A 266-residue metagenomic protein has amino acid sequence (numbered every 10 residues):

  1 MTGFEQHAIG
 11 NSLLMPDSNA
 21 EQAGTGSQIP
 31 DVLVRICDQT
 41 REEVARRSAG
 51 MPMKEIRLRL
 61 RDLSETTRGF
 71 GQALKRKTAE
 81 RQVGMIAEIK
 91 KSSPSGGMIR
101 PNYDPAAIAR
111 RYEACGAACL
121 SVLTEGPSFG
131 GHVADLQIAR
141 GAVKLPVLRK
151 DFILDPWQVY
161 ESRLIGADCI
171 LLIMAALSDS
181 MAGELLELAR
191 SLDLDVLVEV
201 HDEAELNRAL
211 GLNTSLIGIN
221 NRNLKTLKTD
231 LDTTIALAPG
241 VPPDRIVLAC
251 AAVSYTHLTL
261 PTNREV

Functional and structural regions predicted by a protein language model:
G3-R100: An N-cap/entry alpha-helix motif that binds or orients negatively charged groups
I56, R61, P94-G96, C119-A134 (+1 more regions): Glycine-rich, proline-tolerant flexible connector loops at the mouths of alpha/beta enzymes
M85, A142-R149, L188-L197, V241-C250: Short beta-strand/loop segments at the ligand-binding rim of alpha/beta enzyme cores
I89-D104, L148-F152, L197, A249: Active-site mouth loops of central-metabolism enzymes
Y103-A118, E161-L164, H201-I219: Alpha/beta enzyme core
L120-F129, P146-L154, D168-D179, L194-D202 (+2 more regions): Catalytic beta/alpha-barrel core
E125-A139, D155-V159, M174-L188, E205-R208 (+1 more regions): Active-site-adjacent beta->alpha loops and helix N-cap segments on the catalytic face of soluble alpha/beta enzymes
T256-T262: Conserved small/polar residues in nucleotide/adenosyl-binding loops
